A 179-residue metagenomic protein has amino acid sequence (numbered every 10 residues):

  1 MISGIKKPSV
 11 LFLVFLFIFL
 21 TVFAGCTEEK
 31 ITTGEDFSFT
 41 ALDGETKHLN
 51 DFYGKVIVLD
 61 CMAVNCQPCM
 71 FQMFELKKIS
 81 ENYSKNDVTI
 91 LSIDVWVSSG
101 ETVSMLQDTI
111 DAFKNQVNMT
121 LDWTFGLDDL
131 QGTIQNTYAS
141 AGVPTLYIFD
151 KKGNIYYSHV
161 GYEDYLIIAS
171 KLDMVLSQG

Functional and structural regions predicted by a protein language model:
M1-K30: Secretory targeting signatures
C26-N50: N-terminal "domain-start" segment that seeds a small globular fold
Y53, C61-K78: Conserved redox-active cysteine motifs that mediate thiol-disulfide chemistry, especially di-cysteine Cys-X(1-2)-Cys
K55-I57, M62-N65, V97, G142: Short pre-active-site segment immediately N-terminal to redox-active cysteine/selenocysteine motifs in thiol-based
V58-L59, I90, L146: Hydrophobic beta-strand anchors of alpha/beta hydrolase catalytic cores
D87-V103, M119-L130: Thiol-based oxidoreductase modules, predominantly thioredoxin-like and allied folds used for disulfide exchange
Q107-K151: Short, internal strand/loop/helix patches that form the active-site neighborhood or redox-interaction surface
G142-G179: Thiol-/selenol-based redox modules, centered on thioredoxin-like and closely related oxidoreductase domains
